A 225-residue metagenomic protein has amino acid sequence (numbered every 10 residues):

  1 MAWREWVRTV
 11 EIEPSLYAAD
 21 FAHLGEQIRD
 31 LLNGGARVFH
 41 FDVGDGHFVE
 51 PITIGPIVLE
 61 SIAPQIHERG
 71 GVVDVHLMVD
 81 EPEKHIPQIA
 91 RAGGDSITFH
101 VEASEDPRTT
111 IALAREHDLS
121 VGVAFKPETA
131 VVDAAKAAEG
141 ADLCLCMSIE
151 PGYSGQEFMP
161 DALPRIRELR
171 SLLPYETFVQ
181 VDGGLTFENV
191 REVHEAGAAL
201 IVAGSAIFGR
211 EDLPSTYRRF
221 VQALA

Functional and structural regions predicted by a protein language model:
M1-A18, G25-E26: N-terminal amphipathic alpha-helix/helix-capping segment at the start of soluble metabolic enzymes
V10-L16, F39-F41, I62, G71-L77 (+5 more regions): Hydrophobic faces of well-ordered beta-strands that scaffold small-molecule active sites in alpha/beta enzyme cores
H23, E68-R69, K84-P87, A92-F178: Conserved anion-binding
L24, L31, D42, I89 (+6 more regions): Conserved, mostly hydrophobic/aromatic
I28-L31, E83-R91, T129-A141, L185-I201: Catalytic cores of alpha/beta
F39-V58, I149-G155: Glycine-rich, proline-tolerant flexible connector loops at the mouths of alpha/beta enzymes
H47-E68, V72-P82, V190-I207: A short alpha/beta connector and helix-capping loop motif
A114, H194, F208-A225: C-terminal helical cap(s) of enzyme catalytic domains, especially alpha/beta-barrels
